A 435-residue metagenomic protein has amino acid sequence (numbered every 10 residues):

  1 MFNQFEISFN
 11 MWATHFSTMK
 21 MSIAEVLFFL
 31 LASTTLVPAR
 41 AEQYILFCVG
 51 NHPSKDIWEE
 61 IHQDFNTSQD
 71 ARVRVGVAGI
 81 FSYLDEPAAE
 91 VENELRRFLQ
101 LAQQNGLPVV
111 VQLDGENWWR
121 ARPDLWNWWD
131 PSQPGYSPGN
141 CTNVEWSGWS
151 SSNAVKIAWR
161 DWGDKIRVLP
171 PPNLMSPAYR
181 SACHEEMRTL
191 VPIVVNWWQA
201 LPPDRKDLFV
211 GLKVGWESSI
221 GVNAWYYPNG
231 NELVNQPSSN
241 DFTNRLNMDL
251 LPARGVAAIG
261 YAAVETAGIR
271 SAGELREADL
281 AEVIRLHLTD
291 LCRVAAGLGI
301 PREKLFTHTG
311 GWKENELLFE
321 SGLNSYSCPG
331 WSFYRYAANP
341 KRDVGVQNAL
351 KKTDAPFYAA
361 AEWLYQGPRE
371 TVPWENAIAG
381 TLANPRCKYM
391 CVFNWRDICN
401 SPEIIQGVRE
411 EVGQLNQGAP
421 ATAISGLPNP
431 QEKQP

Functional and structural regions predicted by a protein language model:
A39-A41: Boundary at the C-terminal end of the N-terminal hydrophobic targeting segment
V49-H52, G79-A89, R167-T189, R270-R285 (+3 more regions): The substrate-binding groove and active-site-proximal loops of carbohydrate-active enzymes, especially glycoside
S54-N66, P87-F98, R180-W198, L280-R293 (+4 more regions): Well-ordered, non-membrane alpha-helical segments in soluble/globular domains
W58-A158, L288-L291: Aromatic-lined substrate-binding rim segments of carbohydrate-active enzymes
I61-R72, R96-G106, E320-N324, V346-D354 (+1 more regions): Acidic (Asp/Glu)-rich catalytic clusters
P108-R120, G330-E432: Substrate-binding cleft of secreted/luminal carbohydrate-active enzymes
T142-F319: Polysaccharide-binding and catalytic clefts of secreted carbohydrate-active enzymes
